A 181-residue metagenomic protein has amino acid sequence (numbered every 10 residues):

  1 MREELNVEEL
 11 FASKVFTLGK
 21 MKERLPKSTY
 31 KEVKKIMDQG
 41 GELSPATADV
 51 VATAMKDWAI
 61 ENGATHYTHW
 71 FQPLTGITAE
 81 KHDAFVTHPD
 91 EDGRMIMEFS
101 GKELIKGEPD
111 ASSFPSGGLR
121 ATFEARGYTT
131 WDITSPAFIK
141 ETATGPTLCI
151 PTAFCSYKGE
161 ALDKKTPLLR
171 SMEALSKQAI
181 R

Functional and structural regions predicted by a protein language model:
M1, K27-Q39, R170-R181: Short, charged N-terminal helix-start/capping segments
M1-E8: Short, compositionally biased "basic patch" segments
E3, K14-L18, G41, D49 (+3 more regions): Generic, low-specificity signal for short hydrophobic/alpha-helical stretches with a mild N-terminal bias, encompassing
E8-F123: Active-site core of metal-dependent hydrolases
A125-R181: Glycine-rich, acidic/polar active-site loops that bind/position phosphate-bearing ligands
